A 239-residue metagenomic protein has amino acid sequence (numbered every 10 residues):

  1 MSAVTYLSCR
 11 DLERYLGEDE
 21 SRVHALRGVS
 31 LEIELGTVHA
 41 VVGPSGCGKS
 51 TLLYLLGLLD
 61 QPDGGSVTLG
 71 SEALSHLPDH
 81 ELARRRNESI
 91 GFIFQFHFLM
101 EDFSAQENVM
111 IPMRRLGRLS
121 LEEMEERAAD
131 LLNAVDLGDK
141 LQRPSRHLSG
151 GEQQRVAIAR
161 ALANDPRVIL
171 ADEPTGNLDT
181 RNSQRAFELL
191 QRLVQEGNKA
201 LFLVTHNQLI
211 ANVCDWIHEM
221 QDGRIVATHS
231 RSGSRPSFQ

Functional and structural regions predicted by a protein language model:
M1-Y15, A227-Q239: ABC-family P-loop ATPase nucleotide-binding domain
Y6-M220: ABC family nucleotide-binding domain
I217-H229: H-loop (His-switch) and adjacent beta-strand-loop-beta switch element of ABC-type ATPase nucleotide-binding domains
